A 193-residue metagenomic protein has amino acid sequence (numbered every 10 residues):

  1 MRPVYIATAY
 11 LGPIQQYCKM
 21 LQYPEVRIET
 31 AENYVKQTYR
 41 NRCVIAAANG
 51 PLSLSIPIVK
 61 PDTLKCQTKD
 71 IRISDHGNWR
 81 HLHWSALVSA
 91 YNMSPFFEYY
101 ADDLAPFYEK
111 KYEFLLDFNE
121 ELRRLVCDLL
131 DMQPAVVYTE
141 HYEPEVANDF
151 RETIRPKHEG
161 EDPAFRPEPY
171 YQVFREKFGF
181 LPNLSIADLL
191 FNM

Functional and structural regions predicted by a protein language model:
M1-M193: Residues lining hydrophobic/aromatic ligand-binding pockets adjacent to catalytic sites
